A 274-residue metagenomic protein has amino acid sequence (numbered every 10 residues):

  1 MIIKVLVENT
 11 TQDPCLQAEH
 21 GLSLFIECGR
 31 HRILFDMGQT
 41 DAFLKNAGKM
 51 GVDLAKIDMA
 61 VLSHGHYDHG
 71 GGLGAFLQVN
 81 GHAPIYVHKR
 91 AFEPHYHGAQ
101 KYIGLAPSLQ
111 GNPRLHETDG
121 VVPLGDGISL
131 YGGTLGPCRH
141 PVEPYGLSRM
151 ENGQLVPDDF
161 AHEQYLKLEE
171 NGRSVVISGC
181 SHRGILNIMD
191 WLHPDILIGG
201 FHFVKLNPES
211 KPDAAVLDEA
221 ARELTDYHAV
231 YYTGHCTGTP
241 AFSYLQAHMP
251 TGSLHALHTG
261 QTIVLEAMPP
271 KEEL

Functional and structural regions predicted by a protein language model:
M1-M50, D159, E163-I177, I196: Conserved beta-strand hairpin/beta-sheet module of binuclear metal-dependent hydrolase folds, prominently
E8-T10, M37-T40, G65, R90-A91 (+4 more regions): Active-site metal-binding loops of divalent metal-dependent hydrolases
C15-Q17, H31-M59, V142, S148-E151 (+2 more regions): Pre-active-site segment of Zn-dependent metallo-hydrolases
A42-A91, H193-L197: Active-site metal-binding motif and surrounding structural segment of the metallo-beta-lactamase
H66-H69, D159-Y165, E169-T259: Cap/insert and terminal regions of metallo-dependent hydrolase folds
A75-Q78, H82-G120: Hydrophobic alpha-helical segments and helix pairs
G120-N171: Active-site-proximal loop/helix segment associated with metal-binding centers of metalloenzymes
S253-L274: Short, basic/aromatic-enriched C-terminal tail that caps enzymatic domains
